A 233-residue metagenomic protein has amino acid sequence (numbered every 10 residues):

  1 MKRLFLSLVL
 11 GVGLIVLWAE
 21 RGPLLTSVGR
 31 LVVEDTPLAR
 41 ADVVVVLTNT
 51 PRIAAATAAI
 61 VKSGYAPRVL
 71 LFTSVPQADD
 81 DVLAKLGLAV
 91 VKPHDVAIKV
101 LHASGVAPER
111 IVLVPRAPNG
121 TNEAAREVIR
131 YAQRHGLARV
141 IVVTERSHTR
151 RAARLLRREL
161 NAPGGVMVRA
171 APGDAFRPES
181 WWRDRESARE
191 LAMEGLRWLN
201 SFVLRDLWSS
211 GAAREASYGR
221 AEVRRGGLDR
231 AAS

Functional and structural regions predicted by a protein language model:
M1, R21-L25, S187-E194: Charged, low-complexity, helix-prone segments enriched in Lys/Glu/Asp/Gln
K2-R3, R151: Basic side chains
R3-G22: Hydrophobic membrane-insertion alpha-helices, especially the h-region of bacterial N-terminal signal peptides
S7-V9, L199, A231: Low-complexity, intrinsically disordered/propeptide-like segments
L14, R177-P178, E194: Acidic, low-complexity intrinsically disordered regions
E20-R183: A structural signal for short, hydrophobic/glycine-enriched beta-strand patches
D184-R214: A transmembrane-helix-recognition feature enriched in membrane-embedded lipid enzymes and envelope glyco-/phospholipid
S210-S233: Extracytoplasmic/luminal low-complexity segments enriched in Pro/Gly and acidic/polar residues that act as flexible
